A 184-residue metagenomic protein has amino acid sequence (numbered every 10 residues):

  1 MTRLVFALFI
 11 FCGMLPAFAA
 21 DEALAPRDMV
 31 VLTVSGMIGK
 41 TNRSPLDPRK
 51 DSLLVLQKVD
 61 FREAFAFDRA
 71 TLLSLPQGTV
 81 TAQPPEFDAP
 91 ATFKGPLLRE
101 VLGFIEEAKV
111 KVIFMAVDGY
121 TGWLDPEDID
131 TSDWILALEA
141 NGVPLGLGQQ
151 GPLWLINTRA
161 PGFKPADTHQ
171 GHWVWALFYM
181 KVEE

Functional and structural regions predicted by a protein language model:
M1-T2: N-terminal secretory signal peptides that target proteins for export/translocation
V5-M14: Bacterial N-terminal signal peptides
L15-A19: Sec/Tat signal peptide C-region and signal peptidase I cleavage site
A20-E184: N-terminal intrinsically disordered, low-complexity segments enriched in P/E/S/T
